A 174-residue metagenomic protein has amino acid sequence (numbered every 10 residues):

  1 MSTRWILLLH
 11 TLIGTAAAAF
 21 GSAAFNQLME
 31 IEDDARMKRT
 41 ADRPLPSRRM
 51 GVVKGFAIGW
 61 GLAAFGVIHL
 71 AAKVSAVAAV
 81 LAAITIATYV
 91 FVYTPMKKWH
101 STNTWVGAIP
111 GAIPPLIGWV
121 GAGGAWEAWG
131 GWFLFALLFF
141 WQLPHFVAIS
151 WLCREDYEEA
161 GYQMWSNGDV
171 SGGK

Functional and structural regions predicted by a protein language model:
M1-I31, R39, V67, V80-F91 (+1 more regions): Membrane-embedded alpha-helical segments that form the functional core of polytopic membrane enzymes, especially those
M29-M50, V147-G173: Cytosolic, membrane-interface loops and tails of multi-pass inner-membrane proteins
I31, R39-A79, S171-K174: Multi-pass membrane catalytic core of lipid/isoprenoid biosynthesis enzymes
P44, A64, V106-A122, S171-K174: Small-residue-rich segments of transmembrane alpha-helices in multi-pass membrane proteins, especially helix faces
G61-V67, I86-V90, G111-P115: Hydrophobic, membrane-inserted alpha-helices
A71-V77, T94-T102, G121-A125: Membrane-interface helix caps and helix-loop-helix hairpins in membrane proteins
A82-I84, S101-A112: Cytoplasmic-side transmembrane-helix entry/capping segments in multi-pass membrane proteins
T88-H100, F146, L152-C153, E158: C-terminal ends of transmembrane helices
